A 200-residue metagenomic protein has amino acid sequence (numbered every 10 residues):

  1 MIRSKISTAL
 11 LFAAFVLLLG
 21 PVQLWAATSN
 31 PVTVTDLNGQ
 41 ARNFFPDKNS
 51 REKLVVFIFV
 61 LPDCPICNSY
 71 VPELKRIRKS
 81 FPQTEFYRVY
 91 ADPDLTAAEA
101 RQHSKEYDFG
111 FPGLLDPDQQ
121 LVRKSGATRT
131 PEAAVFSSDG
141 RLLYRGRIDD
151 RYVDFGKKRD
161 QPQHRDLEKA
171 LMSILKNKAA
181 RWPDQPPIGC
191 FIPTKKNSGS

Functional and structural regions predicted by a protein language model:
A9-P21: Bacterial N-terminal signal peptides
L24-A26: Boundary at the C-terminal end of the N-terminal hydrophobic targeting segment
V32-V55: A short beta-strand-turn-helix
K48-N68, L171: Short active-site neighborhood of thiol/selenol oxidoreductases, capturing the structured segment around
L61-V71, P93-D94, A133, C190-P193 (+1 more regions): Short, thiol/selenol-centered motifs that function as redox-active sites or metal-ligating centers
N68-Y107, L115-K124: Structural microenvironment flanking redox-active thiols in thiol-disulfide oxidoreductases
H103-R145: Short, internal strand/loop/helix patches that form the active-site neighborhood or redox-interaction surface
S137-S138, L142-S200: Thiol-/selenol-based redox modules, centered on thioredoxin-like and closely related oxidoreductase domains
